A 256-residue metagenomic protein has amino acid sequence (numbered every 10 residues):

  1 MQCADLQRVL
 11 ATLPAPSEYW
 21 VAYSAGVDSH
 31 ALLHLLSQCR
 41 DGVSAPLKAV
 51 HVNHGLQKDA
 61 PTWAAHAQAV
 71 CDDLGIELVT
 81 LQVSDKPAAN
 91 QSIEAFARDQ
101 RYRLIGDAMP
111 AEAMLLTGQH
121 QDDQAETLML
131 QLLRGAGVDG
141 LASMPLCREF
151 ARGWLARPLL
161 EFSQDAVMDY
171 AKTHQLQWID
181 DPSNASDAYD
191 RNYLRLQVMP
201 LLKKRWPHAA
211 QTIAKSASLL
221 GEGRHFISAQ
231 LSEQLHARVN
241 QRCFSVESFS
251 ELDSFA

Functional and structural regions predicted by a protein language model:
M1-L196, P200: Core alpha/beta nucleotide-donor-binding catalytic domains of modification enzymes
Y189-A256: ATP/NTP-dependent adenylation/nucleotidyl-transfer catalytic domains that generate, transfer, or process NMP-activated
